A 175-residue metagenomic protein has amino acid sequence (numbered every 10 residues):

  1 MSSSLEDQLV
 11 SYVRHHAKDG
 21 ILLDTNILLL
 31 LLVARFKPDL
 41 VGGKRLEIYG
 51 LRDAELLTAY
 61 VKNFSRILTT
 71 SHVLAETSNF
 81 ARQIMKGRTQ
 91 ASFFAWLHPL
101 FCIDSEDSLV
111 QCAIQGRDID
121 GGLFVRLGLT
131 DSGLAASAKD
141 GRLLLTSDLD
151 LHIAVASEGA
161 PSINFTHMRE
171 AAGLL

Functional and structural regions predicted by a protein language model:
M1-K18, F36, I119-L123, L127 (+1 more regions): Acidic, PIN/NYN-like endoribonuclease modules and their adjacent C-terminal/linker elements
M1-T69, I84-T89, E170-L174: Short, well-structured N-terminal submotif of metal-dependent ribonuclease cores
D24, D131, D148: Acidic active-site catalytic centers that drive phospho-/nucleotidyl reactions and related ester hydrolyses
I27-L28, V73, L134, D150-H152: Alpha-helix capping/helix-boundary segments
L31-R35, S78-R82, A154-E158: A short acidic (Asp/Glu
G43-I48, T89-F101, T146-V155: Short alpha-helical "patches" and their helix-cap loops
R52-L127, S132-G133, G173-L174: PIN-domain endoribonuclease scaffold, especially VapC-family toxins
